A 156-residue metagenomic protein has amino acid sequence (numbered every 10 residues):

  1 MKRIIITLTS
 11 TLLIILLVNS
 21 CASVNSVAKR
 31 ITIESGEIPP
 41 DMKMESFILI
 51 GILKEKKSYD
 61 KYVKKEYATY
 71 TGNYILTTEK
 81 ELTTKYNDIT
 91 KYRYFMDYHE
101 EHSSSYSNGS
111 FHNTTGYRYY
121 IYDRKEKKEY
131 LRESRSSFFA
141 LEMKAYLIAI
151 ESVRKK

Functional and structural regions predicted by a protein language model:
M1-I4: Positively charged n-region of N-terminal signal peptides that target proteins for export
I6-L12: Sec-dependent N-terminal signal peptides
T9, S35-E45, T83-T90, G109-N113: Short, surface-exposed loop and linker segments with low hydrophobicity and enrichment for Pro/Ser/Thr
L17-S20: C-terminal motif of bacterial Sec signal peptides marking the signal peptidase cleavage site
A22-G51, K61, E66, G116-K156: C-terminal/domain-edge helix-coil "capping" segments
E45-K91: N-terminal segment of the mature soluble domain
K85-F138: Surface-exposed short loop/turn segments
